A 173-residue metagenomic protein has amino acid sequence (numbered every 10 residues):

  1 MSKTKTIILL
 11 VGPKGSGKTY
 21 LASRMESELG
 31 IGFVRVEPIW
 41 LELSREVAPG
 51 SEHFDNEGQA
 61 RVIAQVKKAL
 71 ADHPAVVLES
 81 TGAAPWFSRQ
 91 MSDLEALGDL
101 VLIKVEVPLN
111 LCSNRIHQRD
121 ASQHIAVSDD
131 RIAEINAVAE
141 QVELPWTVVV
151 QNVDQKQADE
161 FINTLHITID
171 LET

Functional and structural regions predicted by a protein language model:
L10: Hydrophobic anchor at the beta1->P-loop junction of P-loop NTPases
P13: P-loop (Walker A) phosphate-binding loop of NTP-binding proteins
S16: ATP-binding Walker
T19: Walker A/P-loop
S23-K68: Conserved substrate/cofactor phosphate-moiety recognition/catalytic segment in nucleotide-dependent phosphotransferases
E57-D99: Glycine-rich phosphate-binding loop used to anchor ATP phosphates in small-molecule kinases, encompassing both
A96-I116: Conserved phosphate-donor/acceptor-positioning beta-strand/loop module used by diverse small-molecule
S122-I162, I169-E172: Small-molecule kinase domains that catalyze NTP-dependent phosphoryl transfer to phosphate-bearing small molecules
